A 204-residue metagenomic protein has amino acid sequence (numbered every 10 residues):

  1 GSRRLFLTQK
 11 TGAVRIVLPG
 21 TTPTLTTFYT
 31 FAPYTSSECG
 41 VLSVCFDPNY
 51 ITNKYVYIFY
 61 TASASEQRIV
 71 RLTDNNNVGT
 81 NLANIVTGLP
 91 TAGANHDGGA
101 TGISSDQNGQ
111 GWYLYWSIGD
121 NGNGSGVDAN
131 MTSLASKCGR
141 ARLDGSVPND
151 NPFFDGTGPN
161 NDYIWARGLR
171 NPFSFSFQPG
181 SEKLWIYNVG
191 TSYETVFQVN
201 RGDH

Functional and structural regions predicted by a protein language model:
G1-S125, S174-V189, E194-V196: Acidic, Gly/Ser/Thr-rich repeat motifs that build Ca2+-stabilized beta-propeller blades
R3-L7, A13, N151-W165: Short, surface-exposed polybasic-and-hydrophobic patches located at secondary-structure transitions
T21-T27, D74-A83, G145-N161, D203-H204: Beta-strand initiation motifs
S36, G93, T157, I164-G168: Short, glycine/acidic-rich beta->alpha junctions
R68-N76, A129-D144, Q198-R201: Beta-propeller blade signature
W112-Y115, R140-N149: A structural motif
G119-G124, D155-N160, G168-N171: Flexible glycine/proline-enriched surface loops and loop-helix/loop-strand junctions
S133-A141, Y163-S192, F197-N200: Extracytoplasmic, non-cytosolic globular domains
